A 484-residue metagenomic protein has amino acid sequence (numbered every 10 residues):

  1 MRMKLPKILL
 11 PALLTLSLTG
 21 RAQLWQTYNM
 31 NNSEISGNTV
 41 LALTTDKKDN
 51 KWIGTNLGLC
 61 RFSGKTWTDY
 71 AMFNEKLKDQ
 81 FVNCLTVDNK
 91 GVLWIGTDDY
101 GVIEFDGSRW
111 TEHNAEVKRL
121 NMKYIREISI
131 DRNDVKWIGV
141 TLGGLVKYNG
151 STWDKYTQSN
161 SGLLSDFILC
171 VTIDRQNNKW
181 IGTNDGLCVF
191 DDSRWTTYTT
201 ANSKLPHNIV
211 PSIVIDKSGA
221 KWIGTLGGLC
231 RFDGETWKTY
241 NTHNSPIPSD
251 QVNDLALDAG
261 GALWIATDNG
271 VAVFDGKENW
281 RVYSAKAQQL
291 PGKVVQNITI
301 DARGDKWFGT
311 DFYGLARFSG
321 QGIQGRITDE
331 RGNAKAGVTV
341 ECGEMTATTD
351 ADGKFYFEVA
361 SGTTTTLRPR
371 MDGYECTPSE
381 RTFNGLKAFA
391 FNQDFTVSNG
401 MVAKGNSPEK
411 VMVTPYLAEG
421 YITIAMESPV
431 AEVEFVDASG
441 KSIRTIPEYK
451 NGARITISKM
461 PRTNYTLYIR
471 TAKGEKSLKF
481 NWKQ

Functional and structural regions predicted by a protein language model:
L5-K7, R21-Q321: Carboxylate-rich, polar loop motifs that coordinate divalent cations or form catalytic acidic clusters
Q321-A336: Structural motif
K335, E341-E358: Short, acidic Ser/Thr/Gly-rich low-complexity loop/linker segments typical of extracellular and cell-surface proteins
V338-C342, L367, V433: Hydrophobic beta-strand segments
F355-F357, Q393, N451-I455: Short strand-edge motifs at loop-to-beta-strand transitions and within beta-strands of extracellular beta-rich domains
Y356-T366, M460: Short Pro-Gly-centered beta-turn/loop motif in secreted/extracellular proteins
T364-N384, T396-G400, T471-K476: A short, solvent-exposed loop/turn motif at the edges and junctions of modular extracellular/periplasmic domains
K404-Q484: C-terminal outer-membrane/trafficking sorting elements
